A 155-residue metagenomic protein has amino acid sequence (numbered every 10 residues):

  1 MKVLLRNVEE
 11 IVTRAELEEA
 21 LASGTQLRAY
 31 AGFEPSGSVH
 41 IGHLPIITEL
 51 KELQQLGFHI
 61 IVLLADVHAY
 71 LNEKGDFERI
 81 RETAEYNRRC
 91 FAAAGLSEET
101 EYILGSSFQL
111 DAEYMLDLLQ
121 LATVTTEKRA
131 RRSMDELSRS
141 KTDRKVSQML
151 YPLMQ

Functional and structural regions predicted by a protein language model:
M1-Q155: NTP-dependent nucleotidyl-transfer catalytic core
